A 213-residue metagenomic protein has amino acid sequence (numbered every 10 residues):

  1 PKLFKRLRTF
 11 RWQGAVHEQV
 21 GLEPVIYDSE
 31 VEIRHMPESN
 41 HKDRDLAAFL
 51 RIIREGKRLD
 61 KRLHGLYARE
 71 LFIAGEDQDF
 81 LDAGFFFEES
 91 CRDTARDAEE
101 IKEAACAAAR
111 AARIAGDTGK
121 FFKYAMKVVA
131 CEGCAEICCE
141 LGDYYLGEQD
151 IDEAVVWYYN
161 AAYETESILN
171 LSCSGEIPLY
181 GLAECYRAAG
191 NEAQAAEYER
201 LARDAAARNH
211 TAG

Functional and structural regions predicted by a protein language model:
P1-Q78: Catalytic-site signature of metal-activated, phosphate-bearing donor transferases, centered on the GT-A/GT-A-like
D45, F80-A83, F121, A154 (+1 more regions): Single-residue signature of alpha-solenoid repeat helices
L50, R54, F85-E88, M126 (+3 more regions): Alpha-solenoid helical repeat scaffolds
I53-D60, E89-I101, E164-S172: Flexible helix-coil transition and linker loops at the boundaries of alpha-helical arrays
H64, A105-A108, C138, L179: TPR repeat positional signature
R69, R110, D143-Y144, E184: Residue-level recognition of tetratricopeptide repeat
A74-D77, A115, E148, A188-A189: Structural motif corresponding to the intra-repeat A-B loop/turn of tetratricopeptide repeats
C173-G213: Terminal, low-structured helical/coil segments at or just beyond the last alpha-helical repeat
